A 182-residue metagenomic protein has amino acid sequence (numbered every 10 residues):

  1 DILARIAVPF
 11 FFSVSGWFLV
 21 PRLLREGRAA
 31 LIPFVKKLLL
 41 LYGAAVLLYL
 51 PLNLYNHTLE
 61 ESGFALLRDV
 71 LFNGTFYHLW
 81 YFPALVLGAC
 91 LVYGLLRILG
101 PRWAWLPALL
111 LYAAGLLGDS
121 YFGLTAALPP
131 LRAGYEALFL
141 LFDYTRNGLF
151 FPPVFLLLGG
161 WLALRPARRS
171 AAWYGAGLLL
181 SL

Functional and structural regions predicted by a protein language model:
D1-P9, D69-A84, S120-F155, L182: Interfacial loop-to-helix transition and helix-capping segments at the boundaries of transmembrane helices
R5-F10, R22-L79, P83-A84, G88 (+1 more regions): Transmembrane alpha-helical segments and their boundary/interface "anchor" motifs in multi-pass integral membrane
L19-E26, L91-G100, L158-R168: Structural signal for the C-terminal ends of transmembrane alpha-helices and the immediately following loop
R28-K36, L95-L110, R168-A171: Interfacial loop-to-transmembrane-helix boundary motif in multi-pass membrane proteins
L48-H57, A114-L124, L182: C-terminal TM-helix exit segments that contain a strictly Trp-centered aromatic cap at the helix terminus
Y81-L85, G94, P101-T125, G148: Aromatic- and glycine-enriched pocket-lining scaffold segments that form the walls of small-molecule binding clefts
R169-L182: Alpha-helical transmembrane segments and terminal signal-anchor/GPI-anchor hydrophobic tails, characterized by long
